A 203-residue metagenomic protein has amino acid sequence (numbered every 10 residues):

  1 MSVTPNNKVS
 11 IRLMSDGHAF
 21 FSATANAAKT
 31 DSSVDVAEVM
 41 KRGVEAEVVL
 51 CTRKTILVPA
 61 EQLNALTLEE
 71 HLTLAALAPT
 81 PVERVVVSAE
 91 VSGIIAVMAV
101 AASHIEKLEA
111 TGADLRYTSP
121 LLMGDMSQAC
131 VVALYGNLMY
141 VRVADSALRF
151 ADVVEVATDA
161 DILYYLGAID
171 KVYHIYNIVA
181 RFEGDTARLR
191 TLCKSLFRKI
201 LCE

Functional and structural regions predicted by a protein language model:
M1-K29, M123-L148: Gly/Thr-rich phosphate-binding beta-strand-loop-beta motif of the actin/hexokinase/Hsp70
V9, R42-V49, C130-V131, V172-E183: Hydrophobic beta-strand segments of well-ordered beta-sheets in folded domains
I11, H18-T30, A46-V48, V97 (+3 more regions): Generic structural hydrophobic/aromatic packing signal, biased to beta-strands
R12-D16, F21-T24, V49-R53, M98-A102 (+2 more regions): Structural motif
A23-A25, K29-G124: Active-site neighborhood for divalent-cation/phosphate handling
T73-V82, A144-S146, A187-R188, E203: Short, surface-exposed, charge-dense and proline/glycine-enriched linear segments
V85-A89, R149-E203: Accessory, usually C-terminal, subdomains that scaffold auxiliary metal cofactors
V91-A99, D125-A160, Y164, D170: Unusually extended, aromatic-enriched hydrophobic runs near protein termini
